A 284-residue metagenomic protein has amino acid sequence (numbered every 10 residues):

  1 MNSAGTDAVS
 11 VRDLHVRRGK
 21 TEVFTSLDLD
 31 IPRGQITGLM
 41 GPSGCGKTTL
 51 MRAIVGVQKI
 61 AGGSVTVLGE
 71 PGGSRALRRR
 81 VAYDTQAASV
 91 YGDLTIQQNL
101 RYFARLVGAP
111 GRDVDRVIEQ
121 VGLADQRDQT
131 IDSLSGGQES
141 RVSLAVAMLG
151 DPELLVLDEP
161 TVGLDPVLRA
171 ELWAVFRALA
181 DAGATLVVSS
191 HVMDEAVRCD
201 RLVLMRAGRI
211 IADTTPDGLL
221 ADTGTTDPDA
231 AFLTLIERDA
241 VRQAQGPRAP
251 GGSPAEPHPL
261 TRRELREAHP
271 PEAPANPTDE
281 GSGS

Functional and structural regions predicted by a protein language model:
V9, F24-S26, R78: Conserved structural motif at the start of ABC-family nucleotide-binding domains
M40-P42: The feature captures the beta-strand-to-loop junction immediately N-terminal to the Walker
V55: Helix-to-loop junction immediately C-terminal to a conserved catalytic motif
G62-L77: Conserved ABC transporter NBD signature motif
R101, R105, G111-Q126: Conserved ABC ATPase "signature" region
L155-E159: Catalytic Walker B motif of ABC-type/P-loop ATPase nucleotide-binding domains
